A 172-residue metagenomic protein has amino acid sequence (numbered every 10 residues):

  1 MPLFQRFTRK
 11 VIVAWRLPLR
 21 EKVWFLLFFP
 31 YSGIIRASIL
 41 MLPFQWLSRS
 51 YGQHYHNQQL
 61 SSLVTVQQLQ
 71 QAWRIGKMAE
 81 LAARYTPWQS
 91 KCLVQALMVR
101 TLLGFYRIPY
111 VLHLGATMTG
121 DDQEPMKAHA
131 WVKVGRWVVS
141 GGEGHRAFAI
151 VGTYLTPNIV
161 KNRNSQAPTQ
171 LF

Functional and structural regions predicted by a protein language model:
M1-S61, M78-W88, F105, G142-G144 (+3 more regions): N-terminal accessory/pre-domain segments preceding catalytic cores
V64-V66: Short, contiguous, helix-prone interaction/anchoring segments in small proteins
Q68-Q71, Y85: Helix-adjacent hinge/juxtasegments
Q70-E80: A short, contiguous structural element within a folded domain that forms the immediate neighborhood of a functional site
M78, L97-K161, L171-F172: Hydrophobic/aromatic-rich core segments of domains that either
